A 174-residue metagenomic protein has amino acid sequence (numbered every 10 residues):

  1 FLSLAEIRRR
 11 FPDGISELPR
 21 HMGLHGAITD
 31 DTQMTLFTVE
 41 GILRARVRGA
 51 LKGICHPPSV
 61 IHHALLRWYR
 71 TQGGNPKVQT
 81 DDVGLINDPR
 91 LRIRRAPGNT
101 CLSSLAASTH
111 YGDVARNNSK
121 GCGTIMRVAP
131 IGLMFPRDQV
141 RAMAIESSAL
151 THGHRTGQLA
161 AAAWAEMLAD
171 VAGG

Functional and structural regions predicted by a protein language model:
F1-G174: Structured, active/binding-site neighborhoods that engage oxygen-rich ligands
